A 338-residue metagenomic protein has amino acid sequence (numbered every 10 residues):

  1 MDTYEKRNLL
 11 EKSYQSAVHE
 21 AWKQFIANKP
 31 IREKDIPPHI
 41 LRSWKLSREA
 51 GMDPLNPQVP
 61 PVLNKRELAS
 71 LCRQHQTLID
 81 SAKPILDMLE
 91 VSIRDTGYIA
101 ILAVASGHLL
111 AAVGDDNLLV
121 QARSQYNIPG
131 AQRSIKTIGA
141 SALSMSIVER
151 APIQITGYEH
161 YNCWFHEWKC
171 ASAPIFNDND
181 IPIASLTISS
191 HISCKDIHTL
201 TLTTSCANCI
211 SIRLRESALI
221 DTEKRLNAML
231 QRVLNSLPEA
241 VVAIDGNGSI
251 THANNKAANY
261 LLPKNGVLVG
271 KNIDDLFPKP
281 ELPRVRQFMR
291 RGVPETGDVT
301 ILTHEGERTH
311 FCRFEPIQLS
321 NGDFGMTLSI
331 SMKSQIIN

Functional and structural regions predicted by a protein language model:
M1-L102, V113: N-terminal low-complexity or simple alpha-helical regulatory segments that function as activation/interaction modules
K65-I93, A100, V104-Y158: Regulatory sensory and allosteric helical modules in signal-transduction proteins and certain transcription factors
R73-S81, M145, C206-R232: Short, charged amphipathic alpha-helical "coupling" segments at sensory-output junctions in signaling proteins
A82-L102, L219-L261: Sensory modules in modular signal-transduction proteins
L109-S141, P238-G297: PAS-family sensory domains
T156-I192: Extended hydrophobic
Y158-E159, E167-S172, K279-Q335: PAS-family sensory/regulatory modules and their coupling/dimerization elements
L186-D221, P316-N338: Sensory coupling linkers of modular signal transduction proteins
